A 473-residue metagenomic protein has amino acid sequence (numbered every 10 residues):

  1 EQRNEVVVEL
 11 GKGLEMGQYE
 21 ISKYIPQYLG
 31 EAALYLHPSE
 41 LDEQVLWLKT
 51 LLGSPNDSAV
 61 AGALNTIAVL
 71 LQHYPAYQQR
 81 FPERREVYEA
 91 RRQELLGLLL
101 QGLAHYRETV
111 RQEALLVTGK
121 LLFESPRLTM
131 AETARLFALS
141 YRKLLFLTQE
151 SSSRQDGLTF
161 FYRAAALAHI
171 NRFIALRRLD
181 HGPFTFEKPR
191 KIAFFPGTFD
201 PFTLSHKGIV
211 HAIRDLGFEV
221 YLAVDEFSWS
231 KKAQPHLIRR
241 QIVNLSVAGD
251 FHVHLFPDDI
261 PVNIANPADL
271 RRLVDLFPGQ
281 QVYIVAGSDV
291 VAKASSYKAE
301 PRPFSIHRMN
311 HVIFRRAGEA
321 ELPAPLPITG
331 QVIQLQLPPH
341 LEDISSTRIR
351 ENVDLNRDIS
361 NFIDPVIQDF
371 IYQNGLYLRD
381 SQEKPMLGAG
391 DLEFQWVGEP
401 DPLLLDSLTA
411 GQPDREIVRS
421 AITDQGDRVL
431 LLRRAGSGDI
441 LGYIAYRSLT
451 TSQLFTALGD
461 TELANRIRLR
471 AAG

Functional and structural regions predicted by a protein language model:
Q2-V8, H37-L48, Y88-L96: Core helices of alpha-solenoid repeat scaffolds
V8-E15, L46-G53, G97-A104: HEAT/HEAT-like alpha-solenoid repeats
E9, W47, T66, E94 (+6 more regions): Charge-rich, solvent-exposed alpha-helical interaction surfaces
E15-K23, D57-A61, A104-Q112: Alpha-helix N-cap/helix-start positions at coil->helix boundaries
Q18-E20, Q27, H37-P38, N65: N-terminus-biased targeting/localization segments
P26, L51, L64, A68 (+1 more regions): Nucleotidyltransferase catalytic core that binds NTPs
P385-L441, S448: Short amphipathic alpha-helix that is part of the acyltransferase structural core
S437-D439, A445-G473: Conserved acyl-donor/pantetheine-binding loop and adjacent beta-alpha core of acyl/acetyltransferases and related
